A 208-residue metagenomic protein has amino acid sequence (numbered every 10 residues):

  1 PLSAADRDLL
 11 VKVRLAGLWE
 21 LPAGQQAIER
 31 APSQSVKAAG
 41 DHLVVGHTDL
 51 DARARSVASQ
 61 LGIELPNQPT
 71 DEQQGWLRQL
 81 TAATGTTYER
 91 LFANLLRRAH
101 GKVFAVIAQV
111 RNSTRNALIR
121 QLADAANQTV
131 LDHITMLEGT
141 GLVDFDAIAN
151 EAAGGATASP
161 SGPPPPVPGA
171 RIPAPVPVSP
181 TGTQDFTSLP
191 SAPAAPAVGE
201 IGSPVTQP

Functional and structural regions predicted by a protein language model:
P1-P208: His/Met- and acidic-residue-enriched segments that coordinate or traffic transition-metal cofactors and support
